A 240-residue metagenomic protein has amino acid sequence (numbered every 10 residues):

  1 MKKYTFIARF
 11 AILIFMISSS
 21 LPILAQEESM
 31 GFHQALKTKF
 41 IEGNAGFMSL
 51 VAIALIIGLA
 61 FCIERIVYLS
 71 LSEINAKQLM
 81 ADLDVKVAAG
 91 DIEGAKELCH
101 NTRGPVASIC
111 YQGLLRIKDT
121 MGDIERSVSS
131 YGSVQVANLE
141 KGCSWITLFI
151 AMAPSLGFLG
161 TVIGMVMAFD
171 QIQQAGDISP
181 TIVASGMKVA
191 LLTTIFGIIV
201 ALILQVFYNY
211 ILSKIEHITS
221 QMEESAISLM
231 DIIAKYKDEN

Functional and structural regions predicted by a protein language model:
M1-Q26: N-terminal secretory/membrane targeting signals
F6-R9, E42-A52, G142-A151: Alpha-helical transmembrane segments of integral membrane proteins
I14, L50-I63, F149, A153-L159 (+2 more regions): Lipid-exposed faces of alpha-helical membrane segments in multi-pass integral membrane proteins
M16-I23, C62-R65, Q171, V206-F207: Hydrophobic membrane-targeting alpha-helices
I23-Q78: Hydrophobic membrane-targeting segments
N44, L59, A95, C110 (+3 more regions): Residue-level signature of catalytic and energy-coupling elements of molecular machines, predominantly ATP/GTP-dependent
E73-I178, V206-N240: Predominantly long cytosolic amphipathic alpha-helical stalk/bundle segments
T181-L212: Pore-lining and gate-forming transmembrane alpha-helices of multi-pass membrane transport proteins
